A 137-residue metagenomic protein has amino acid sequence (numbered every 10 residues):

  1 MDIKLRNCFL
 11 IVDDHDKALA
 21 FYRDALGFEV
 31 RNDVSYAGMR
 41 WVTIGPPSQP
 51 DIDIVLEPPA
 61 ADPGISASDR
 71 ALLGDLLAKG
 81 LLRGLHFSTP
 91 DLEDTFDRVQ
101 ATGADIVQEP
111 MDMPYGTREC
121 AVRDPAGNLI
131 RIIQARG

Functional and structural regions predicted by a protein language model:
M1-F9, E29-R123, I133-G137: Vicinal oxygen chelate
V12-D16: Short acidic-aromatic low-complexity motifs
K17-A18, D94: Short Gly/charged-rich anion-binding patches and loops
A18-R23, V99, G127: Conserved active-site tyrosine of GNAT-family acetyltransferases
